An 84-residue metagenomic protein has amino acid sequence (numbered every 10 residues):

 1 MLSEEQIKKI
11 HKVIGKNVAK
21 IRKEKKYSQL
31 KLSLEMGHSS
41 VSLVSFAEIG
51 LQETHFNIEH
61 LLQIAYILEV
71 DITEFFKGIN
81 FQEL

Functional and structural regions predicted by a protein language model:
M1-E24: A short, Lys/Arg-rich alpha-helix, primarily the initiator
S3-E4, Y66, E74-L84: Short, charged recognition helix plus adjacent turn of helix-turn-helix-like nucleic-acid-binding domains
K16, V41, N57-L61: Short alpha-helical elements of helix-turn-helix
A19, L30, L62: Residues within the helices of the helix-turn-helix
R22, S33-L34, A65: The alpha-helix within a helix-turn-helix
K26, L51-Y66: Short, basic-rich loop-to-helix N-cap that marks the start of a DNA-contacting helix
K26-A47: Short alpha-helical DNA-recognition segment
